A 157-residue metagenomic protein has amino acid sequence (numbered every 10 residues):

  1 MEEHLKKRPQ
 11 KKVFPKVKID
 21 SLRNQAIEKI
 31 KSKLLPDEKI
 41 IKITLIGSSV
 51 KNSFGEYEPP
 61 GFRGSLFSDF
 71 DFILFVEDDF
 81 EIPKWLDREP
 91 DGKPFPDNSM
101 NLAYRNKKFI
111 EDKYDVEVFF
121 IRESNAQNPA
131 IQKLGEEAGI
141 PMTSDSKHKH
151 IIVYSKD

Functional and structural regions predicted by a protein language model:
M1-F67, F75-D157: Catalytic core of pol beta-like nucleotidyltransferases
D71: Cell-envelope/extracellular polymer assembly enzymes that use nucleotide-activated donors
